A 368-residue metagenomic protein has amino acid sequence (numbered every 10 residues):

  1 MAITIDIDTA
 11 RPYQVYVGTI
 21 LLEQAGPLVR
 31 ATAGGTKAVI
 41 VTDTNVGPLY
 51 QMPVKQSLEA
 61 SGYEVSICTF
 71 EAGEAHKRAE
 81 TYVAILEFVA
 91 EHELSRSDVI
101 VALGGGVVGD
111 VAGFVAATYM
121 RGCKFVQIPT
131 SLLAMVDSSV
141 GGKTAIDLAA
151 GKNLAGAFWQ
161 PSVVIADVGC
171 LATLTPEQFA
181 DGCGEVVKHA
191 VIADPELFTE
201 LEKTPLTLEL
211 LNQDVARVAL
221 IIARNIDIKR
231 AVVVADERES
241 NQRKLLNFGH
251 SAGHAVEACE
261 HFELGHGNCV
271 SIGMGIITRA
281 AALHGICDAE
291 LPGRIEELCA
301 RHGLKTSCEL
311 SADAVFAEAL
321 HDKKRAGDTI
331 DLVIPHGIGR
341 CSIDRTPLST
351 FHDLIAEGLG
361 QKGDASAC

Functional and structural regions predicted by a protein language model:
M1-V99: ATP/NTP phosphate-donor binding region
T32, E93-S95, T118-M120, D147-L148 (+7 more regions): Solvent-exposed alpha-helices and their adjacent loops that cap or buttress functional pockets in soluble metabolic
E91, Q160-V163, G169-P176, G184-E196 (+8 more regions): Generic secondary-structure signature for well-ordered alpha-helical cores
V107-F114, M135-V136, A255: Short glycine/serine/threonine-rich phosphate/pyrophosphate-binding segments that cradle anionic phosphate groups
F114-T207: A glycine/threonine-rich phosphate-anchoring loop and its flanking beta-alpha core in nucleotide/phosphate-binding
G184-V187, I286-C368: C-terminal charged capping/lid subdomain of soluble metabolic enzymes
T204-A314: Active-site segments that bind and position negatively charged phosphate/pyrophosphate groups
